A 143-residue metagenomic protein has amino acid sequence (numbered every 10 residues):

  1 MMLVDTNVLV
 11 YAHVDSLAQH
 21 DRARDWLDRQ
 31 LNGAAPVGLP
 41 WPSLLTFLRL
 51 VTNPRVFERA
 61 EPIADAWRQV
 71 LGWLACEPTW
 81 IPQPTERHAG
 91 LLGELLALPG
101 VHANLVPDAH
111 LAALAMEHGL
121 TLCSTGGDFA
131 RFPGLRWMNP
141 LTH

Functional and structural regions predicted by a protein language model:
M1, A112-H143: Acidic, PIN/NYN-like endoribonuclease modules and their adjacent C-terminal/linker elements
M1-L3, N7-L39, P54-R68, H143: Short, well-structured N-terminal submotif of metal-dependent ribonuclease cores
D5, D108, G126: Acidic active-site catalytic centers that drive phospho-/nucleotidyl reactions and related ester hydrolyses
R29-Q30, W73, L95, L114: Hydrophobic helix-cap positions at the C-terminus of alpha-helices in RecA-like/P-loop ATPase nucleotide-binding cores
P36, T79-W80, R136: Conserved beta-strand segments of alpha/beta enzyme cores
G38-W41, S124-T125: Short beta-strand segments at enzyme active-site cores
P78-C123: Active-site neighborhoods of divalent-metal-dependent phosphate/nucleic-acid chemistry enzymes
